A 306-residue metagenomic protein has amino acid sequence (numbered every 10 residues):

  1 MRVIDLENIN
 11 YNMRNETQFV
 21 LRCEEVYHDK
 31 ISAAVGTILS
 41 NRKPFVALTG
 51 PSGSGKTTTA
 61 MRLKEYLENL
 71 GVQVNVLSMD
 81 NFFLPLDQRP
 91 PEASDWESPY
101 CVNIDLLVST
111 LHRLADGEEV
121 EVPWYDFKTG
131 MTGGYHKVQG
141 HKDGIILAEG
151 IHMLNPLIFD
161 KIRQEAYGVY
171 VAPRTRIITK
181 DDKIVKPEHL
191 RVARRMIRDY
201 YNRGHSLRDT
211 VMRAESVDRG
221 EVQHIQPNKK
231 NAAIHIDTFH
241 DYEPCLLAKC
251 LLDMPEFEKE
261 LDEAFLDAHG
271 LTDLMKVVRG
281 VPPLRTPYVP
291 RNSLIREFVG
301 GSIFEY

Functional and structural regions predicted by a protein language model:
M1-A33: Charged, amphipathic alpha-helical linker segments immediately N-terminal to NTP-binding catalytic cores
E16-L21, D160-Y306: Conserved NTP phosphate-binding and transfer environment spanning the P-loop NTPase/kinase superfamily
V46-L48: Hydrophobic anchor at the beta1->P-loop junction of P-loop NTPases
G53: Walker A (P-loop) phosphate-binding loop of P-loop NTPases
K56: Conserved lysine of the Walker
E65-N75: Post-Walker A helix-loop "phosphate-sensing" segment adjacent to the P-loop in P-loop NTPases
N75-L77, L84-M131, I145: Conserved nucleotide-sensing/catalytic segment adjacent to the nucleotide-binding pocket in NTP-handling enzymes
